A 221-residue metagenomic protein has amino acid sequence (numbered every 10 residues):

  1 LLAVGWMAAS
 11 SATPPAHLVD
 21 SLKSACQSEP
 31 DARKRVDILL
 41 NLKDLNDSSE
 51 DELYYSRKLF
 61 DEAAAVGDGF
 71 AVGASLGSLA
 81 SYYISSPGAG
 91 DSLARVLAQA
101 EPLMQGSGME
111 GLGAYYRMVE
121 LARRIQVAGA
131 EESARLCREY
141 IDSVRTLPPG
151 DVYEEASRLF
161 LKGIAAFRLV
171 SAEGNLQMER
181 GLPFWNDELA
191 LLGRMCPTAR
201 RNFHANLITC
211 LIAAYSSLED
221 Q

Functional and structural regions predicted by a protein language model:
L1-A8: Bacterial N-terminal signal peptides
S11-Q221: A "functional boundary" signal
